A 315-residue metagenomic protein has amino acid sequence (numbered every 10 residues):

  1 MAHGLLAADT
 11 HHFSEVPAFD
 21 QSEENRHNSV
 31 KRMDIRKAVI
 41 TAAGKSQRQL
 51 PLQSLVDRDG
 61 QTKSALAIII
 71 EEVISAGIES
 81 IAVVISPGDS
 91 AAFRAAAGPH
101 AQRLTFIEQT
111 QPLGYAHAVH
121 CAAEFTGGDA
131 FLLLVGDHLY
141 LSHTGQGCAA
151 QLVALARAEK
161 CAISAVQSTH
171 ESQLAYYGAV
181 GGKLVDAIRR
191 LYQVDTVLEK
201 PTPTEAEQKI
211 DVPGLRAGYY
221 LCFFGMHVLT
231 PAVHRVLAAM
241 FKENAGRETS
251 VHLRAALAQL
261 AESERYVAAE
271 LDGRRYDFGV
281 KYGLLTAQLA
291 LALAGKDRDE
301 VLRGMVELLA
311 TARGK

Functional and structural regions predicted by a protein language model:
L5-L6: Leucine-biased recognition of intrinsically disordered, low-complexity hydrophobic segments
E23-Q47, S54-L133, L139-T144: Conserved N-terminal catalytic core of the sugar/cofactor nucleotidyltransferase
R48, A92-F93, V236, A256: Phosphate- and divalent-cation-binding pockets in alpha/beta enzyme and binding domains that engage nucleotide-derived
L66, A122, D137, V180 (+2 more regions): Residue-level signal for inorganic ion chemistry
S142-H227, P231, R235: Conserved core of the sugar-phosphate nucleotidyltransferase
A206-K315: Conserved alpha/beta core of the MobA/IspD/sugar-nucleotide pyrophosphorylase nucleotidyltransferase superfamily
